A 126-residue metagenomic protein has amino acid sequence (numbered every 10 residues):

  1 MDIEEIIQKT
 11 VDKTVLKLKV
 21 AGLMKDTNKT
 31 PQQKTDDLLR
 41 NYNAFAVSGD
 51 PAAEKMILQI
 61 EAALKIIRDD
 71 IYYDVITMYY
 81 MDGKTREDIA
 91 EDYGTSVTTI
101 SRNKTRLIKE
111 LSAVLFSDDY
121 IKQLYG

Functional and structural regions predicted by a protein language model:
M1-K65, E87, F116-G126: N-terminal interaction/assembly modules
P51, Y73-D74, T98: Short, solvent-exposed positions on alpha-helices
I66-I67, G94: Short, conserved sequence motifs enriched in acidic/basic residues, glycine, and aromatics that mark functional "hot
I67-K84: Short amphipathic alpha helix immediately N-terminal
D82-G83, L107, V114, D118: The DNA-recognition helices of helix-turn-helix-type DNA-binding domains
D88-Y93: Short alpha-helical "recognition helix" segments of helix-turn-helix
T95-A113: DNA-recognition helix of helix-turn-helix
